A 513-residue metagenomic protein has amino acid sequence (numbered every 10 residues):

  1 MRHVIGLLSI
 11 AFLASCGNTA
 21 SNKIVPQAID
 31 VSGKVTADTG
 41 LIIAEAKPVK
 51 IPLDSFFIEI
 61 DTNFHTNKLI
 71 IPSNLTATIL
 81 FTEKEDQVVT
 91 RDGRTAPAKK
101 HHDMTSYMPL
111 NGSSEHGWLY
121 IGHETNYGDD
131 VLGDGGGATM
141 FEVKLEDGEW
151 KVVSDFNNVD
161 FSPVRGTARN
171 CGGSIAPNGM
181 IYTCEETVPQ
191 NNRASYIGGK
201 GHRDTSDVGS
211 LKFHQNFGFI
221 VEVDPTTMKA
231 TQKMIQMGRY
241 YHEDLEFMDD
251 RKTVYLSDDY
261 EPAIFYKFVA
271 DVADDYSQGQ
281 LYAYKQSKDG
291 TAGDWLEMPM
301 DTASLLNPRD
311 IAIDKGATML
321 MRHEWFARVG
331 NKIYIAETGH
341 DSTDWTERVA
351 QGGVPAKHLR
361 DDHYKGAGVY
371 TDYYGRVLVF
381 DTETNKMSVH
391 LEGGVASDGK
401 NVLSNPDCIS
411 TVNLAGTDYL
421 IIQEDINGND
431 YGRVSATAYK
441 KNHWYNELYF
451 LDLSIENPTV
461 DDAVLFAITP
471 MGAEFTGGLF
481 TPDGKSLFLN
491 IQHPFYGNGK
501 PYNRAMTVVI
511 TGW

Functional and structural regions predicted by a protein language model:
R2-L7: Sec-dependent signal peptide recognition, specifically the positively charged N-region followed immediately by
A14-S15: C-terminal motif of bacterial Sec signal peptides marking the signal peptidase cleavage site
N18-W513: Sequence/structural signature of beta-propeller domains
